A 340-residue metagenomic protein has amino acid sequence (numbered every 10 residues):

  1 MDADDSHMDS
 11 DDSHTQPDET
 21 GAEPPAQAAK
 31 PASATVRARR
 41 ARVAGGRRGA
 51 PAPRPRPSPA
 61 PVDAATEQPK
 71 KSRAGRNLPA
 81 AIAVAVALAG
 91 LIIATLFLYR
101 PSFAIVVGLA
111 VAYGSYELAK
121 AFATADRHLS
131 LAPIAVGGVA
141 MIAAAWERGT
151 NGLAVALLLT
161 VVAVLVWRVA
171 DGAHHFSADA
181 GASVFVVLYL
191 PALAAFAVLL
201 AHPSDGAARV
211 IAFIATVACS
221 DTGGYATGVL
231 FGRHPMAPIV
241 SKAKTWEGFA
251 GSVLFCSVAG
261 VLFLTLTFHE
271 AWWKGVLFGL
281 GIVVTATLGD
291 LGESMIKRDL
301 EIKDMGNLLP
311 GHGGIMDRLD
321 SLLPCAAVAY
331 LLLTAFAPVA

Functional and structural regions predicted by a protein language model:
D2-D5, H14-A22, A28-V43, R47-G49 (+1 more regions): Membrane-embedded alpha-helical bundles of polytopic integral membrane proteins
I82, L118, T222, L291-S294 (+1 more regions): Generic detector of well-ordered alpha-helical packing
V217-V229, T285-R298: Short helical (or helix-break) motifs at transmembrane helix termini and adjacent helical loops in multi-pass membrane
S220-G223, A250-G251, M316-A326: Membrane-embedded alpha-helical segments of transport systems, primarily multispan ion/solute transporters
C256-S257, R318, C325, T334: Hydrophobic transmembrane alpha-helices of multi-pass small-molecule transporters
D299-L322: Interfacial loop-to-transmembrane junctions
L331-A340: Juxtamembrane boundary at the C-terminal end of a transmembrane helix
